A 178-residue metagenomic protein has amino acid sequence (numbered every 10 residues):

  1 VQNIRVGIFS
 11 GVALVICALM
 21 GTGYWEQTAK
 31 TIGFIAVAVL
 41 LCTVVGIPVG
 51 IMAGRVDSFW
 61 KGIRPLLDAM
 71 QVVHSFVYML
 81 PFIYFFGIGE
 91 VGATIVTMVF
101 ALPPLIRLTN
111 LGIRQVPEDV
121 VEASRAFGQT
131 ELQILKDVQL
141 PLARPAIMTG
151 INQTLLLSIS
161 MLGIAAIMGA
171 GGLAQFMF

Functional and structural regions predicted by a protein language model:
Q2-G7, T22, G87-G92: Transmembrane helix interruption/hinge and helix-loop junction motifs
Q2-R5, G23-M52: Transmembrane alpha-helix signature in integral membrane proteins
I4-I16: Hydrophobic mid-bilayer segments of alpha-helices in multi-pass membrane transport proteins, especially secondary
C17-A18, F34-V37, C42-V45, G54 (+1 more regions): Generic hydrophobic transmembrane alpha-helix motif, especially the helices
W25-G33, V37, W60-Q71, I83 (+5 more regions): Alpha-helical membrane-interface segments at transmembrane helix boundaries
V39, I95, V99, E131-A165: Transmembrane alpha-helices
V73, I113-D119, A123-A143, A170: Short helix-to-coil transition segments within interhelical loops that connect adjacent transmembrane helices
Y84, I113, S158-F178: Glycine-rich helix-loop "coupling/hinge" segments at transmembrane-helix boundaries in multipass transporters
